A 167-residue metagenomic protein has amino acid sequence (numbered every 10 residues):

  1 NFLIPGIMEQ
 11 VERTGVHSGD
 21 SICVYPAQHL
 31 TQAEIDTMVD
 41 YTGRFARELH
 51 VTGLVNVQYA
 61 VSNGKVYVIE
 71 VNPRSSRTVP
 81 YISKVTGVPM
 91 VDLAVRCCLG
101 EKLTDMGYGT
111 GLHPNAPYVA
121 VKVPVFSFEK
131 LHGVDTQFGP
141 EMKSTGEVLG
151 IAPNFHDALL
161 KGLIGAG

Functional and structural regions predicted by a protein language model:
N1-G167: ATP-dependent carboxylate activation and anion-phosphoryl transfer catalytic cores that bind Mg-ATP to form
